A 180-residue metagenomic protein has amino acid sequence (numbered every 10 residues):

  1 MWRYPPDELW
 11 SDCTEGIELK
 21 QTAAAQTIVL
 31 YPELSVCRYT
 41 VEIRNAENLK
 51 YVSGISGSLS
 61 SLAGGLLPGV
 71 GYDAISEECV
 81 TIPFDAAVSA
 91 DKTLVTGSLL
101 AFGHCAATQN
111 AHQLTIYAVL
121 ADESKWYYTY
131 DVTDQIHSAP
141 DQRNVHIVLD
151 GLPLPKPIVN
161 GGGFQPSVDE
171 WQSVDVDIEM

Functional and structural regions predicted by a protein language model:
M1-S35: Short, low-hydrophobicity acidic/polar segments
D7, D85, P155-V159: Intrinsically disordered, low-complexity segments enriched in proline/serine/threonine
K20-T22, Y31-E33, R44, S58-S60 (+5 more regions): A structural detector for beta-sheet-dominated domains
C37-Y39: Structural beta-strand segments of beta-rich domains
E42-Y51: Structural motif
V52-A139: Tryptophan-paired
A107-M180: Hydrophilic extracytoplasmic domains
